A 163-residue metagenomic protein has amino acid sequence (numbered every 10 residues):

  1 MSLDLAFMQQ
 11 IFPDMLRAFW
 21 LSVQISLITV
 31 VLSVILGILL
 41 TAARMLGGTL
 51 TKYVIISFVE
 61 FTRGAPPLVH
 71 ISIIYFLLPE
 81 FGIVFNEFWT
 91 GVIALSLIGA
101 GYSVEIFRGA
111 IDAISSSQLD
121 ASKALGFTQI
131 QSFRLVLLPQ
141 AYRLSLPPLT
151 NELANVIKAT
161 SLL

Functional and structural regions predicted by a protein language model:
M1-L163: Transmembrane alpha-helices and adjacent helix-loop boundaries
